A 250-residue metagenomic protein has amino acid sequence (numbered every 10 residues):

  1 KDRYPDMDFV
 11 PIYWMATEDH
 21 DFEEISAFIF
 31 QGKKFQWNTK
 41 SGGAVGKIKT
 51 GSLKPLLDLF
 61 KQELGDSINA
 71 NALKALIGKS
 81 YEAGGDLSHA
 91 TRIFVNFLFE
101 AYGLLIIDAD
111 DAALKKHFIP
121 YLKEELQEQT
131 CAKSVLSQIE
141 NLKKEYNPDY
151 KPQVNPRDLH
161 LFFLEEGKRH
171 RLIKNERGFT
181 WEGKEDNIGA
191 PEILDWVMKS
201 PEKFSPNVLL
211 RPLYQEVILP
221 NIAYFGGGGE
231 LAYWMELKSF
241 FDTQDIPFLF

Functional and structural regions predicted by a protein language model:
K1-F250: N-terminal targeting/trafficking signals and adjacent low-complexity tails
